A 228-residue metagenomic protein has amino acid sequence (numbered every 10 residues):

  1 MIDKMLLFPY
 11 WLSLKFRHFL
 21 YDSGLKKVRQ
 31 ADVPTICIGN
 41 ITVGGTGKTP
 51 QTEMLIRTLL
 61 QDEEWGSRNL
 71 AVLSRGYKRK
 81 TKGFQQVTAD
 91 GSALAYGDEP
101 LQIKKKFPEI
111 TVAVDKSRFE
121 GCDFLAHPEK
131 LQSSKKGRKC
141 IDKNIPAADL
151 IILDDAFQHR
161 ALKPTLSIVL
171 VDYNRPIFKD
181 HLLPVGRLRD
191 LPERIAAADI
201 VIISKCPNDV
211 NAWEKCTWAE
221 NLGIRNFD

Functional and structural regions predicted by a protein language model:
M1-L12: Charged, amphipathic alpha-helical linker segments immediately N-terminal to NTP-binding catalytic cores
H18-A89, P128: Walker A (P-loop) phosphate-binding motif
G76-R225: Phosphate/Mg2+-binding loops and adjacent switch elements in nucleotide/diphosphate-handling enzyme cores
D228: Beta-strand-loop-alpha "switch" segments that mediate conformational coupling across diverse proteins
